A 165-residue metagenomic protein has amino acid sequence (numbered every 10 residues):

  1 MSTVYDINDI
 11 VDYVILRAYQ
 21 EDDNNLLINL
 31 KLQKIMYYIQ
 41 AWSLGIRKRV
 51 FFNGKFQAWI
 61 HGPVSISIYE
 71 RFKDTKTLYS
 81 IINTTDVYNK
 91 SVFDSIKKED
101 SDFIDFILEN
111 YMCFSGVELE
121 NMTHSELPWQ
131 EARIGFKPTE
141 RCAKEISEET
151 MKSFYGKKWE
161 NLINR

Functional and structural regions predicted by a protein language model:
M1-R165: Domain-edge interaction signal
